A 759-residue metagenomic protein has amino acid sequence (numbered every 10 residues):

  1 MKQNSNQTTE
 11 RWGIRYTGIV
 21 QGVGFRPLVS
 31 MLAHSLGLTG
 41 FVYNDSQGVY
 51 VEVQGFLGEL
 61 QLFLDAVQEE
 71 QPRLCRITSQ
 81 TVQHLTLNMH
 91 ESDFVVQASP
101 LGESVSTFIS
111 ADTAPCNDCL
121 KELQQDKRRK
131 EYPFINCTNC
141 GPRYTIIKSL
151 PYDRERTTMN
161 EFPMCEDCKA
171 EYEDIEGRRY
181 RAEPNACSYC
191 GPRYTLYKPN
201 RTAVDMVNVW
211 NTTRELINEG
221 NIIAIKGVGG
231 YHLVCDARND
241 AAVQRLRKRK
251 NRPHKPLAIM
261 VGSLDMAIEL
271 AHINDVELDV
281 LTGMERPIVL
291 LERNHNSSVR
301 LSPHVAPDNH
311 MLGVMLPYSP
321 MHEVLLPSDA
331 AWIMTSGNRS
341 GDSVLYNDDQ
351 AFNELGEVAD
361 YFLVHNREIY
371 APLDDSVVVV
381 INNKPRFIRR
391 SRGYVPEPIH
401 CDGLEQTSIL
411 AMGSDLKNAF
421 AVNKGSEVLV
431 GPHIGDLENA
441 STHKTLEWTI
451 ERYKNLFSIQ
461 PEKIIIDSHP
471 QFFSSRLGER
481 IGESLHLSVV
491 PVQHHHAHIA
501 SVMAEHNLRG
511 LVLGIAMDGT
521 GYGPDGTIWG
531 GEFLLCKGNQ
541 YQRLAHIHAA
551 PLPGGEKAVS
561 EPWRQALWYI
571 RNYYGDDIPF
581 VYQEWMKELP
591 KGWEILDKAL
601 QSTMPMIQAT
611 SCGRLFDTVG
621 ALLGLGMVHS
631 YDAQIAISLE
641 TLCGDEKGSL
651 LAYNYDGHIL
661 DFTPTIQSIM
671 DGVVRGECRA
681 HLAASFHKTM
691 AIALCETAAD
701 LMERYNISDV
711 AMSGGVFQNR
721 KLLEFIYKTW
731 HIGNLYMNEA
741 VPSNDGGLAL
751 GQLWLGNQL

Functional and structural regions predicted by a protein language model:
M1-P184, S188, T195: Intrinsically disordered, low-complexity, mixed-charge
P100-I465, H469-L485, T527: Active-site-adjacent structural elements in enzyme catalytic cores
E183-P184, G191-R193, S414-R452, R476 (+2 more regions): A contiguous, well-structured pocket-lining segment that forms one wall/lid of small-molecule binding clefts in soluble
I222, I409-A411, I465, V512-A516 (+2 more regions): Short glycine-aspartate micro-motif
I223-A237, W332-S343, D518-I528, T603-G626 (+2 more regions): Conserved phosphate/anionic-ligand binding catalytic regions in large, soluble enzymes, centered on
D375-I399, L511-R571, W593-L642: Glycine-rich phosphate-binding loop of actin/hexokinase-like ATP-binding domains
D467, L485-H498, S708-S713, R720 (+1 more regions): Conserved phosphate-binding/catalytic loops in two-lobed NTP-binding clefts
H495-M517, G521-G523, P562-R571, D617 (+2 more regions): Glycine-rich phosphate-binding/hydrolytic loop that grips phosphoryl groups
